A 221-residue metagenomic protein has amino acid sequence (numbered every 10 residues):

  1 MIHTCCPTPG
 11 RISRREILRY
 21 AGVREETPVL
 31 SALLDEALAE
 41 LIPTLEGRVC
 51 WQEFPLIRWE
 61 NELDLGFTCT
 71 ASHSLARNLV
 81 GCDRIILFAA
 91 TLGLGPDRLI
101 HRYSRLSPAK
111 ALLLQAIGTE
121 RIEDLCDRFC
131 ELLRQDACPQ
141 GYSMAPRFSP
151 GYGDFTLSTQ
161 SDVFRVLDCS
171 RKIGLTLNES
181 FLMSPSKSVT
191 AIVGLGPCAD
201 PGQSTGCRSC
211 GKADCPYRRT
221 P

Functional and structural regions predicted by a protein language model:
M1-A111: Active-site helix-to-loop segments that bind/position phosphate- or nucleotide-bearing substrates and donors across
M1-E16, P201-P221: N-terminal charge/polar-biased segments
C5-C6, C50, C69, C82 (+5 more regions): Generic recognition of cysteine residues
V29-A32, E36, I117-E120, D124 (+1 more regions): Conserved active-site and cofactor/substrate-binding residues in soluble primary-metabolism enzymes
L38-L45, L133, A137, G211-D214: Structural signal for hydrophobic packing residues in well-ordered secondary-structure cores of soluble enzyme domains
G47-L56, D136-F148, P221: Flexible, glycine/charged-enriched surface loops at secondary-structure junctions
S104-L157: Long, amphipathic alpha-helical coupling/dimerization segments that relay conformational signals between
Q140-P216: Short terminal or interdomain "cap/linker" segment that borders an active site or interface and mediates
